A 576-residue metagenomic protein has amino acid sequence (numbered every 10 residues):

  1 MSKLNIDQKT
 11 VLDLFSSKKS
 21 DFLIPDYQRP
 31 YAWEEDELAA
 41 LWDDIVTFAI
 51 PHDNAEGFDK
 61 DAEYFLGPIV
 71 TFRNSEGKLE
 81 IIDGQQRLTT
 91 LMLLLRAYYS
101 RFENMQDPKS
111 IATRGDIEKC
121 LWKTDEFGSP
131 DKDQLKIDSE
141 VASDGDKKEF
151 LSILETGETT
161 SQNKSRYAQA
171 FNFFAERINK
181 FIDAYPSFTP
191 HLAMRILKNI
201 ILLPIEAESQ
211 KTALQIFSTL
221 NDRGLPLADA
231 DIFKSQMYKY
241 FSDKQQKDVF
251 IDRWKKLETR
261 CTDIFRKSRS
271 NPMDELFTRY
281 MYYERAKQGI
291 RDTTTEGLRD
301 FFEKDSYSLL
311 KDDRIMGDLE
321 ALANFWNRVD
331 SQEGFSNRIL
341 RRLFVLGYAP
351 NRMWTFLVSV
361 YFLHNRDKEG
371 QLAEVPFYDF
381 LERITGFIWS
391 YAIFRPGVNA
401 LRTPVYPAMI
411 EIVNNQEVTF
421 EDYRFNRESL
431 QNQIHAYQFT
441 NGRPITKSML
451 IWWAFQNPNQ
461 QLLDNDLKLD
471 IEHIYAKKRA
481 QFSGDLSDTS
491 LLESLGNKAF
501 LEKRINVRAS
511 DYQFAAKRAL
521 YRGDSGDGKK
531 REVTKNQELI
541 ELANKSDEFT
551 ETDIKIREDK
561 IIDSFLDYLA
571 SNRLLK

Functional and structural regions predicted by a protein language model:
S2-K287, D524-S525, D547-I556, K560-L575: Glycine- and hydrophobic-rich flexible loops that cap the catalytic core of alpha/beta enzyme folds
I50, N54-G77, V405-S546, L569: Betabetaalpha-Me/HNH-type nuclease active-site subdomain
D61-A62, I82-R87, L192-L197, I205-T212 (+6 more regions): Secondary-structure capping and boundary motifs in well-ordered enzyme cores
K78, L88-T89, S209-A213, G224 (+3 more regions): Flexible loop/turn segments at secondary-structure boundaries
T90, D222-Q246, D252-K256, D379-A392 (+2 more regions): C-terminal, active-site-flanking charged/polar segments
R101-M105, G224-P226, I290, L363-A373 (+1 more regions): Short helix-capping/linker segments at secondary-structure and domain boundaries
I201, A230-F233, M237-M449: A cross-family structural signal marking well-folded subdomains
E206-S209, T403, A519: Non-catalytic regulatory/linker segments of enzymes
